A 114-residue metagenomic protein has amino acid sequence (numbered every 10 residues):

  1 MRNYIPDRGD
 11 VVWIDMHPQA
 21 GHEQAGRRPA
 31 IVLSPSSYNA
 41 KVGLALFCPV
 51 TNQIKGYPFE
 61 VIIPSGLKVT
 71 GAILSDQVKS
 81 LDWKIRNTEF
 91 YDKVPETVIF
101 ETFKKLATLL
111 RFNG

Functional and structural regions predicted by a protein language model:
M1-G114: Conserved functional hotspots at enzyme active or ligand-binding sites that engage polyanionic ligands
